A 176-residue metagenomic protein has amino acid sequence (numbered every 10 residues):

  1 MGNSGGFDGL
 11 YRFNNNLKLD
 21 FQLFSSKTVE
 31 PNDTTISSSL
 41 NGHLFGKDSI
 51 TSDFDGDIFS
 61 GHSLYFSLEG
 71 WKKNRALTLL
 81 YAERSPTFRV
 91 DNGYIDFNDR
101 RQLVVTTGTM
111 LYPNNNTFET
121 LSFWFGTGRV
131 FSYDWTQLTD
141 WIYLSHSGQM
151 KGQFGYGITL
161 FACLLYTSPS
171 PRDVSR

Functional and structural regions predicted by a protein language model:
M1, L10-Y11, F54-S60, Y94-R101 (+1 more regions): Replace "Gram-negative outer membrane beta-barrel proteins" with "bacterial and organellar outer membrane beta-barrel
M1, L23-V29, K72, Y81-T87 (+3 more regions): Transmembrane beta-strands of outer-membrane beta-barrel pores
G2-G5, P31-S38, R89-I95, Y133-D140 (+1 more regions): Outer-membrane beta-barrel translocator domains and adjoining extracellular loop/strand segments of Gram-negative
N3-F7, H62-F66, R75, R101-T107 (+3 more regions): Hydrophobic, lipid-facing positions within transmembrane beta-strands of outer-membrane proteins
Y11-F13, E69-K72, T109-L111, G148-G152: Residue-level signature of outer-membrane beta-barrel architecture
N15-D20, N74-L79, N114-L121, K151-I158: Repeated loop/turn-to-beta-strand initiation elements of outer-membrane beta-barrel proteins
I36-L44, R84, Y94-R100, W141-Y143: Flexible, surface-exposed loop regions and adjacent strand-edge segments of Gram-negative outer-membrane beta-barrel
Y166-R176: Single conserved hydrophobic/aromatic residue that forms the stacking wall/gate of nucleotide- or nucleobase-binding
